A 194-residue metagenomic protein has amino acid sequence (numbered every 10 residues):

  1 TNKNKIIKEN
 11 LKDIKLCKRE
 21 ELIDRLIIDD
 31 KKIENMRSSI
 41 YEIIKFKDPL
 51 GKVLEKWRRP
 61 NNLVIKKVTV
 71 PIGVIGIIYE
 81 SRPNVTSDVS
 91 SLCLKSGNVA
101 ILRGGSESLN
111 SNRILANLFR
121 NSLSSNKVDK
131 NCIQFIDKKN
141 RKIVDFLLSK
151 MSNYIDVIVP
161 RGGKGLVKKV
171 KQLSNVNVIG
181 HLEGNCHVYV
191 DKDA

Functional and structural regions predicted by a protein language model:
T1-I65: N-terminal Rossmann-like NAD(P)+-binding subdomain of aldehyde/semialdehyde dehydrogenases
K45, V53-D193: Rossmann-like NAD(P) dinucleotide-binding subdomain of oxidoreductase/dehydrogenase enzymes
